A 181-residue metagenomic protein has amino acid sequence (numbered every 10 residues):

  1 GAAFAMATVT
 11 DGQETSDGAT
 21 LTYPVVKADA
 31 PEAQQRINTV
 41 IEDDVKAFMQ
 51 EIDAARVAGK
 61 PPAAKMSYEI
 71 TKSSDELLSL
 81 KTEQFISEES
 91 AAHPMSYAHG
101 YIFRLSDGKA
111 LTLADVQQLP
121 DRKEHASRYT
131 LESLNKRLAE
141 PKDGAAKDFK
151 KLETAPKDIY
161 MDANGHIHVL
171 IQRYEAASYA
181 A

Functional and structural regions predicted by a protein language model:
G1-A181: Compositionally biased intrinsically disordered regions enriched in Thr/Gly
